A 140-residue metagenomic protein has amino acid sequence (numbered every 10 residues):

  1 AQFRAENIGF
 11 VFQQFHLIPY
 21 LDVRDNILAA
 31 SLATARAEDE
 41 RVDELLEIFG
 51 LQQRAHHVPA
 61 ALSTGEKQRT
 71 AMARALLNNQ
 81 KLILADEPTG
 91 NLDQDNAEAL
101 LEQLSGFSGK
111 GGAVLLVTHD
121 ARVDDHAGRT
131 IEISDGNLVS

Functional and structural regions predicted by a protein language model:
A1-T130: ABC family nucleotide-binding domain
T130-S140: H-loop (His-switch) and adjacent beta-strand-loop-beta switch element of ABC-type ATPase nucleotide-binding domains
